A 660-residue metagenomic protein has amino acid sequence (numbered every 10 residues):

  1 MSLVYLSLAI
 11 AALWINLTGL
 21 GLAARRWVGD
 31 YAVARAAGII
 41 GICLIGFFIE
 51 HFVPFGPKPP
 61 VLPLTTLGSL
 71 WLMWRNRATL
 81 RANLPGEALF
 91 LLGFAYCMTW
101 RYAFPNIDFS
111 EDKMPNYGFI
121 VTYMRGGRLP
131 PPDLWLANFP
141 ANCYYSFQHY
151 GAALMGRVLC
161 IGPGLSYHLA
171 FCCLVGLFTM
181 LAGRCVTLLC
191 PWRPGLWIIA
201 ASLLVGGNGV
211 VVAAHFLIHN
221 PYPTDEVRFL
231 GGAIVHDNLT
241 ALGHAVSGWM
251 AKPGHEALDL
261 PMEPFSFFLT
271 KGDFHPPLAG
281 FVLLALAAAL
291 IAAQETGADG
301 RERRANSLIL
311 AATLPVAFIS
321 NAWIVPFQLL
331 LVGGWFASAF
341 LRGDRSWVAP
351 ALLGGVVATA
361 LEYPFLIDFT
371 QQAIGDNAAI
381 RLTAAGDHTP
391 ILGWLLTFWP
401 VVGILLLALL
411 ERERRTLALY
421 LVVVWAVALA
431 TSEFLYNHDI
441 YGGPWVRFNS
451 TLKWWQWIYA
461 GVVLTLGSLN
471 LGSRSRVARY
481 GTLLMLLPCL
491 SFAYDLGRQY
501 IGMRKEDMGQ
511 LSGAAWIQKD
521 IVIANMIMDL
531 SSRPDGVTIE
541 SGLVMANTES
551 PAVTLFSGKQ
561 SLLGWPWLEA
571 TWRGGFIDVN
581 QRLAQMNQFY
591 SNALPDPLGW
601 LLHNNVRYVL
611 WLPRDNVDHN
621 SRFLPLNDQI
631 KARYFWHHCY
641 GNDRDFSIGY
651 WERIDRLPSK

Functional and structural regions predicted by a protein language model:
M1-R81, T359-L366, A373-I404, A408-E411 (+2 more regions): Membrane-embedded, hydrophobic transmembrane alpha-helices
S2-L6, N83-G86, G93-L284, G513: Active-site lumenal/periplasmic loops and adjacent helix-entry segments of GT-C-fold, multi-pass membrane
R26-I39, R81-A88, P194-W197, E302-S307 (+3 more regions): Membrane-interfacial loop-to-transmembrane alpha-helix junctions, especially the N-terminal start
P54-Y102, C190-A201, R304, E411-V422: Start-transfer (signal-anchor) and selected internal transmembrane alpha helices of multi-pass inner/ER membrane
W74-A78, L188, I291-A305, F327-G355 (+4 more regions): Perimembrane helix-loop-helix junctions
A103-F104, G209-D259, P350-P551, W565-E569 (+1 more regions): Transmembrane helical bundles and short interhelical boundary loops of multi-pass, membrane-embedded
F268-K271, S307-N321, V357-A360: Membrane-interface alpha helices of multi-pass inner-membrane proteins
Y494-K660: Extracytoplasmic
